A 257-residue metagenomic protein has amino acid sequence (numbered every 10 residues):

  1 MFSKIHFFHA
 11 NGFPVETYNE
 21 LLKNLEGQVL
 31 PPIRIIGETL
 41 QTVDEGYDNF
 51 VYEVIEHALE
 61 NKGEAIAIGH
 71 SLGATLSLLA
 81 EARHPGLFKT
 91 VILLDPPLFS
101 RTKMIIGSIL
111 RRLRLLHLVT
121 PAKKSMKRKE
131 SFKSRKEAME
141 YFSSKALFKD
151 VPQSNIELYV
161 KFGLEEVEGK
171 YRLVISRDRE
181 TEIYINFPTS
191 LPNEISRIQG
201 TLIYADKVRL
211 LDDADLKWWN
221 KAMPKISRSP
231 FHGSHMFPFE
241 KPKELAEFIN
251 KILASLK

Functional and structural regions predicted by a protein language model:
F2-L40: Conserved HGGG/HGGXW glycine-rich cap/lid loop of the alpha/beta-hydrolase fold
H6-A10, H70, Y204: The conserved beta1-alpha1 loop
P32-I68, M104, I109-L110, E247: Active-site loop/oxyanion-hole signature of alpha/beta-hydrolase fold enzymes
E64-I106: Conserved hydrolase catalytic core segment
V91-E130: Flexible "cap/lid" loop of the alpha/beta hydrolase fold
K127-E182: Conserved alpha/beta-hydrolase catalytic His-Asp/Glu region
N193-G233: Conserved loop-alpha-helix segment in the C-terminal half of the alpha/beta-hydrolase fold that carries the catalytic
G233-P242: Catalytic histidine-centered segment of alpha/beta-hydrolase-like enzymes
